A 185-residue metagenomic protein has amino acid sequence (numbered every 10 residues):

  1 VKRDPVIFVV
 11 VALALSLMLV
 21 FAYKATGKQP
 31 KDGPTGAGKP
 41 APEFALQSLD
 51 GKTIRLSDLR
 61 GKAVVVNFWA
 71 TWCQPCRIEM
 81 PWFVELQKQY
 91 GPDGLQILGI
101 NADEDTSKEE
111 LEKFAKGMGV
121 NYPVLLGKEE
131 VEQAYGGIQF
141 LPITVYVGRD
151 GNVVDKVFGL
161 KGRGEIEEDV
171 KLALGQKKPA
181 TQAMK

Functional and structural regions predicted by a protein language model:
V1-E43, K156, P179-K185: N-terminal targeting signals for export/organelle localization
R55-Q74: Short active-site neighborhood of thiol/selenol oxidoreductases, capturing the structured segment around
L59-K62, P92, V120-N121: Active-site acidic short loop of glycosyltransferases
A63-V64, L95, P142: Alpha/beta-hydrolase fold active-site loops
V65-N67, G99-N101, V145-Y146: Hydrophobic beta-strand core positions in alpha/beta domains
R77-M118, G127-A134, E168, K185: Structural microenvironment flanking redox-active thiols in thiol-disulfide oxidoreductases
K113-N121, L126-K171: Thiol/disulfide oxidoreductase modules built on the thioredoxin-like
